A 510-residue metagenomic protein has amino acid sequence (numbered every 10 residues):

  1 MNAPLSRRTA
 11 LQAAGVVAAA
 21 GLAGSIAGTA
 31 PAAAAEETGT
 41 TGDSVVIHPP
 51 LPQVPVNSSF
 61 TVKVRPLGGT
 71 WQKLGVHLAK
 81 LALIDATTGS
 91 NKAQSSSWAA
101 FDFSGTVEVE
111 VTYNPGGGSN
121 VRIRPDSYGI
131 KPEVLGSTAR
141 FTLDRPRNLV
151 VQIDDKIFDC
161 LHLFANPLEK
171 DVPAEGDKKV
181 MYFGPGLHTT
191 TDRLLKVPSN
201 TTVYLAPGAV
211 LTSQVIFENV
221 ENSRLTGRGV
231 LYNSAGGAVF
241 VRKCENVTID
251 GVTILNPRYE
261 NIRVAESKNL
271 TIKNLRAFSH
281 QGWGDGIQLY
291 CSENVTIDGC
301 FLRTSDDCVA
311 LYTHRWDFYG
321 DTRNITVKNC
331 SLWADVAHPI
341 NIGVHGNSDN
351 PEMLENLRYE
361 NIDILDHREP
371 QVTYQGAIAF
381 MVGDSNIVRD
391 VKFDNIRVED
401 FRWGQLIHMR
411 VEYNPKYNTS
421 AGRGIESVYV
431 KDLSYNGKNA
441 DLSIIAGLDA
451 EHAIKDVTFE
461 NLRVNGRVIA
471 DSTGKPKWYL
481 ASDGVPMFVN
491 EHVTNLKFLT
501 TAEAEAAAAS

Functional and structural regions predicted by a protein language model:
N2, T9-P31: N-terminal export signals
A33-T38: Low-complexity, acidic Ser/Thr/Pro-rich repeat tracts that form intrinsically disordered stalk/linker regions of very
G39-P173: Beta-strand-enriched, solvent-exposed domains that form extended recognition/catalytic surfaces
A99-F101, A139-L143, H188-T202, V210-T226 (+7 more regions): Extracellular beta-strand-rich solenoid/capping regions of secreted or surface-exposed proteins that bind or remodel
A165-L187: Low-complexity, Pro/Ser/Thr- and charge-rich linker/hinge segments at domain boundaries
T191-R193, T212-I216, N233-A238, P257-V264 (+9 more regions): Short glycine/acidic-rich loop motifs that flank beta-strands on beta-rich extracellular proteins
N200-T202, P207, E221-L231, E245-N256 (+7 more regions): Right-handed parallel beta-helix
R368-S510: Extracellular beta-rich repeat passengers
